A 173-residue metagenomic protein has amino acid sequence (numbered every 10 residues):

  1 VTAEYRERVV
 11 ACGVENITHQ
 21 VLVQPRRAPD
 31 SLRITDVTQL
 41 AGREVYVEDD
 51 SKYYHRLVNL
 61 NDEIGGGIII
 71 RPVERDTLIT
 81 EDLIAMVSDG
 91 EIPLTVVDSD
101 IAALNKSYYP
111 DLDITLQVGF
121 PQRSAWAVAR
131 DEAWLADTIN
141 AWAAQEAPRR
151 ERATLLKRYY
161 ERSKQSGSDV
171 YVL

Functional and structural regions predicted by a protein language model:
V1-Q39, S99-P121, R130, Y171: Acidic, polar ligand-binding/catalytic clefts
R6-V10, Q39, T77-V96, D100: Short helices/loops that flank or line small-molecule/ion binding pockets
T18-L78, D100, L173: Bilobed "Venus flytrap"/periplasmic-binding protein-like clamshell domains and structurally analogous long
P25-K52, S99-I101, F120-Q165: Extended ligand-binding regions for polar small-molecule ligands
R43, I70-R75, V87-L94, G119-R123 (+1 more regions): A general structural signal for short secondary-structure boundary/capping elements
K52-I69, S107-I114, A143-V172: Ligand-binding clefts/hinges and TM-proximal coupling segments of bilobed small-molecule sensing domains
H55, E81, A85, A103-L104 (+1 more regions): Alpha-helical elements of the RecA-like P-loop NTPase motor core of helicases
N61-I64, T80-L83, F120-Q122: A short alpha-helix capping/helix-coil boundary motif
